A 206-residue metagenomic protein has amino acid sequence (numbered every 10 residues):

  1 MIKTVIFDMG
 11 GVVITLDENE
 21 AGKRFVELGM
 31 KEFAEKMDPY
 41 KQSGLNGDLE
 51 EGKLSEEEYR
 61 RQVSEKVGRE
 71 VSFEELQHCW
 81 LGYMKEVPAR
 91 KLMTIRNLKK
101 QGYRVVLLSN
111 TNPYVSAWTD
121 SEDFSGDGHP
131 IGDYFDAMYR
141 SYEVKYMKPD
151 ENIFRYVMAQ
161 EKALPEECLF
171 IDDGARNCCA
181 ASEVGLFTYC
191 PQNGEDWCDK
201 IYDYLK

Functional and structural regions predicted by a protein language model:
M1-K3, N112-P113, W118-K206: Asp-based, Mg2+/Mn2+-dependent phosphohydrolase catalytic module
I2-M93, K100-Q101, N112-S116: N-terminal helical cap/lid subdomain that shapes the substrate entry/recognition surface in HAD-like hydrolases
D8-G11, G52, L107, M138 (+1 more regions): Generic structural signal for small/hydrophobic residues in well-ordered secondary structure, especially within
R96-K99, K162: N-terminal cationic-hydrophobic initiation segments that often serve targeting/anchoring roles
K99-K100, S182: Anion (oxyanion) recognition and catalysis
Q101-G102, Y134: Structured helix-beta-strand junction loops
R104-V106, F187: Proline-centered loop/turn at the N-terminus of a beta-strand
